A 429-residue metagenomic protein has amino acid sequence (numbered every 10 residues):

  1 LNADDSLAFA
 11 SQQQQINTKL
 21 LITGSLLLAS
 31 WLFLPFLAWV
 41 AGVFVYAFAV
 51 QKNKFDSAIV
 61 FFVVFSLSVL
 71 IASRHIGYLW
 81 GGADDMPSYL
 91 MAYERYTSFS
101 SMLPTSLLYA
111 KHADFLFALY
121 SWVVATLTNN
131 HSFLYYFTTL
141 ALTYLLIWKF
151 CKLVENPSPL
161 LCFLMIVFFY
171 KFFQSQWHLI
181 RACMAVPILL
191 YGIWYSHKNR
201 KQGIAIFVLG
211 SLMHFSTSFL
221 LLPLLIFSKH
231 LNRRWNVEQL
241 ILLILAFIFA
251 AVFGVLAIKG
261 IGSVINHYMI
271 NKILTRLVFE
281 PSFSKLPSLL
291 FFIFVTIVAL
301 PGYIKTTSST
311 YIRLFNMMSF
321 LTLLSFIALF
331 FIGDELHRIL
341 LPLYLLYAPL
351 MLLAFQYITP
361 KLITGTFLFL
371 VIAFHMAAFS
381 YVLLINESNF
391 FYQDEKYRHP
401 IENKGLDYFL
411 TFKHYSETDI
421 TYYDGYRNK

Functional and structural regions predicted by a protein language model:
G24-A29, Q202-I226, L323, I327: Membrane-interface alpha helices of multi-pass inner-membrane proteins
S57, F150-F169: Transmembrane-helix signature of polytopic, membrane-embedded enzymes that assemble or transfer cell-envelope glycans
L70-M91, R95-L103, L221-Y344, N386-E402 (+1 more regions): Alpha-helical transmembrane segments and terminal signal-anchor/GPI-anchor hydrophobic tails, characterized by long
P87-R95, T105-N129: Short hydrophobic/aromatic helix or loop-helix immediately within or flanking a transmembrane segment in polytopic
F137-V154: Transmembrane-helix motifs of polytopic, lipid-linked glycan transferases
L164, Q174-L190: Multi-pass, polyprenyl lipid-linked donor-dependent membrane glycosyltransferases
L189-Q202: Membrane-interface transmembrane helices that cradle and orient dolichyl/undecaprenyl
M318, D334, L346, T366-K429: Transmembrane helical bundles and short interhelical boundary loops of multi-pass, membrane-embedded
